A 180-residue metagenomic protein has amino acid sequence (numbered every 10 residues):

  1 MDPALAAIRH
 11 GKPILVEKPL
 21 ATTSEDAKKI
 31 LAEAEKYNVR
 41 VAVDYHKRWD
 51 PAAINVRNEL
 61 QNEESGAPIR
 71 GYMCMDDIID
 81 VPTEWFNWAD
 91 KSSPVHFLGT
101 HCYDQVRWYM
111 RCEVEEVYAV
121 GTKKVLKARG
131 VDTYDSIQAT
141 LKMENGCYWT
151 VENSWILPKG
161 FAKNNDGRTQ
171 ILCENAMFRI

Functional and structural regions predicted by a protein language model:
M1-E33: Beta-loop-alpha module in the N-terminal Rossmann-like domain of NAD(P)-dependent dehydrogenases, especially those
D2, A6, K29, P51 (+3 more regions): Alpha-helical elements of Rossmann-like donor-binding domains used by nucleotide-donor carbohydrate transfer enzymes
V16, V41-V43, Y72, V151 (+1 more regions): Hydrophobic residues in well-ordered beta-strands that form the structural core
K18, S24, Y45, M75 (+1 more regions): A cross-domain feature marking catalytic cores of carbohydrate-active enzymes and several ubiquitous metabolic/repair
A34-R40: A short helix-to-beta-strand connector/capping loop
R40-A42, K47-V131: Predominantly a Rossmann-like dinucleotide-binding segment in NAD(P)-dependent oxidoreductases
F97, Y103-I180: Contiguous beta-strand/loop segments that form the cofactor/metal-binding neighborhood of enzyme cores
